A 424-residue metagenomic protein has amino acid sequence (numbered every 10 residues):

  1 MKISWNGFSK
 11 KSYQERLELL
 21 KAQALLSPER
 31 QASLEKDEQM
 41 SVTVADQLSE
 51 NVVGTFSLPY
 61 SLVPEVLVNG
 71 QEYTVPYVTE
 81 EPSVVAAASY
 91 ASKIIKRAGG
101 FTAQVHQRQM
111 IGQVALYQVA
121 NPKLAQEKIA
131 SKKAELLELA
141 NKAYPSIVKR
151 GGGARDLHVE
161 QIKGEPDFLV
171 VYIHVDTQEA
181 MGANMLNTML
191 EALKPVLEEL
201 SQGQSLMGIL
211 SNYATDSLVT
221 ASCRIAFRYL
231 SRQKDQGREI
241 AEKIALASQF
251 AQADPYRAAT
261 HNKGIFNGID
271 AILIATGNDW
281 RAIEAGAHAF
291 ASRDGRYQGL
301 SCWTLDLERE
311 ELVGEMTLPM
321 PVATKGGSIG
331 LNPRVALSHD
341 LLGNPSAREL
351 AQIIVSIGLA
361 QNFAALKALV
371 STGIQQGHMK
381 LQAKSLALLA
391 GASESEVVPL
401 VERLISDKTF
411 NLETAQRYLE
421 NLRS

Functional and structural regions predicted by a protein language model:
M1-D46, N51, Y73, S89 (+11 more regions): Alpha/propeptide regions of enzymes that mature by internal proteolysis
M1-Y73, Y77, E81, F101 (+4 more regions): Acidic/polar, glycine-rich intrinsically disordered N-terminal extensions of enzymes
L34, G100-H106, A143-D156, L200-N212 (+7 more regions): Flexible, glycine/charged-enriched surface loops at secondary-structure junctions
A45-E50, G54-P166, V170-H174: Small-residue-rich
T55-P59, V66-V68, H106-Q109, R150-G151 (+8 more regions): Solvent-exposed alpha-helices and their adjacent loops that cap or buttress functional pockets in soluble metabolic
Y60-V84, Q178-L186, Q252-N278, G358-K367 (+1 more regions): Conserved phosphate/anionic-ligand binding catalytic regions in large, soluble enzymes, centered on
E179-M181, L186-L331: Glycine-rich anion/phosphate-binding loop at the beta-strand->alpha-helix junction
T276-W280, H288-L388, A392: C-terminal catalytic subdomain
